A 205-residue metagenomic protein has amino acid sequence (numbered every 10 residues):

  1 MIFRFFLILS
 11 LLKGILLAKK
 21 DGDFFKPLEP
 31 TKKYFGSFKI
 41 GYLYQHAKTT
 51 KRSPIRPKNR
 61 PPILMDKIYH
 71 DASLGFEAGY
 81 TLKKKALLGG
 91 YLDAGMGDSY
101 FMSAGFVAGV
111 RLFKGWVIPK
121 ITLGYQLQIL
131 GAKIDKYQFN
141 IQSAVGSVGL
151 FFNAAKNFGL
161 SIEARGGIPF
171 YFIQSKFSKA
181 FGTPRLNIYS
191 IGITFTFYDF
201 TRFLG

Functional and structural regions predicted by a protein language model:
I2-I8: Sec-dependent signal peptide recognition, specifically the positively charged N-region followed immediately by
L9-A18: Hydrophobic h-region of N-terminal signal peptides that target proteins for export in Gram-negative bacteria
A18-G89, G95, G192-G205: Short glycine/proline- and aromatic-enriched beta-strand/turn motifs that initiate or cap beta-hairpins
L28-P30, L64-H70, G95-M102, D135-Q142 (+1 more regions): Replace "Gram-negative outer membrane beta-barrel proteins" with "bacterial and organellar outer membrane beta-barrel
Y44-H46, M96, L127-G131, I168-F172: Feature marks short, surface-exposed loop/turn motifs that line or immediately flank catalytic pockets and channel
A47-R52, K58, P62-L64, G146 (+1 more regions): Predominantly the C-terminal beta-signal and adjacent terminal strand-loop region of outer-membrane beta-barrel
L74-S147, F152-F158, G192-F197: Gram-negative (and chloroplast) outer-membrane scaffold detector with strong preference for beta-barrel transmembrane
